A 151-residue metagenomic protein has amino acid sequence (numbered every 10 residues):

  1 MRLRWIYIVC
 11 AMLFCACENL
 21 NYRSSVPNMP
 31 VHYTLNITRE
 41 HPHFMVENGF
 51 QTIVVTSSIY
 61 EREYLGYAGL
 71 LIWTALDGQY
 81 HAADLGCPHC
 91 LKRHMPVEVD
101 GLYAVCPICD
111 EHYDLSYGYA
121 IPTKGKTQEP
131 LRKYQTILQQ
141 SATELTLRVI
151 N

Functional and structural regions predicted by a protein language model:
R2-I8: Sec-dependent signal peptide recognition, specifically the positively charged N-region followed immediately by
L13-A16: C-terminal motif of bacterial Sec signal peptides marking the signal peptidase cleavage site
N19-V99, Y117, R132-N151: N-terminal pre-ligand scaffold of iron-sulfur
H89-C90, I108-E111: Short Cys/His-rich metal-coordination motifs, predominantly Zn2+-binding knuckles/fingers
L102: Winged helix-turn-helix DNA-binding recognition segment
Y113-G125, T136: Short metal-binding segments enriched for Cys and/or His
